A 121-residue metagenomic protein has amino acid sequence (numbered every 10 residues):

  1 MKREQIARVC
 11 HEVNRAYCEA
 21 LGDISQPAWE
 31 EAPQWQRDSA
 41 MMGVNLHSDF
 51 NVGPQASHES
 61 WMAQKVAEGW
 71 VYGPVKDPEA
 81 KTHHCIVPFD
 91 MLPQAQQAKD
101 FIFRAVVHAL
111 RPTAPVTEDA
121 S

Functional and structural regions predicted by a protein language model:
M1-S121: Alpha-helical propensity feature that highlights long, continuous alpha-helices across diverse contexts
